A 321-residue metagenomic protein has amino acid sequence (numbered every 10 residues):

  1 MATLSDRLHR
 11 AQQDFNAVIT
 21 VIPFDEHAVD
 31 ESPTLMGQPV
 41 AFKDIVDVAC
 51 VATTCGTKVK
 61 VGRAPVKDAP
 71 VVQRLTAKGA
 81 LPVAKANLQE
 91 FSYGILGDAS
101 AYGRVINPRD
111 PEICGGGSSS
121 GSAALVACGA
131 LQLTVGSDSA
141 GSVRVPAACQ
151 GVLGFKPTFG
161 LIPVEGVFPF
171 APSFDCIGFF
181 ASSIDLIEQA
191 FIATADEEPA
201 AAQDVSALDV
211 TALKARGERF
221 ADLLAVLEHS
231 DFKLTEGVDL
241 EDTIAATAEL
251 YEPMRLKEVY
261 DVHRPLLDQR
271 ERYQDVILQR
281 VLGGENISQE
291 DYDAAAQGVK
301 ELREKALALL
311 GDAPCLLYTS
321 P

Functional and structural regions predicted by a protein language model:
M1-A64, A69, S92-Y93: Short, well-ordered alpha-helical
L4-R7, I187, H263, A295: Residue-level signal for inorganic ion chemistry
N16, Q132, P314-C315: Conserved acidic residues
L35-C55, P253-K300: Short helix-loop capping/hinge segments that flank enzyme active sites or metal/cofactor-binding pockets
A49, I192-L256, Q269, G283-N286: Gly/Ser-rich, acidic/histidine-flanked active-site/gating loops
D68-A69, Q73-F191: Short glycine/serine-rich loop segments
R219-V238, R264-R270, Y292-A313: Acyltransferase
Y318-P321: Conserved small/polar residues in nucleotide/adenosyl-binding loops
